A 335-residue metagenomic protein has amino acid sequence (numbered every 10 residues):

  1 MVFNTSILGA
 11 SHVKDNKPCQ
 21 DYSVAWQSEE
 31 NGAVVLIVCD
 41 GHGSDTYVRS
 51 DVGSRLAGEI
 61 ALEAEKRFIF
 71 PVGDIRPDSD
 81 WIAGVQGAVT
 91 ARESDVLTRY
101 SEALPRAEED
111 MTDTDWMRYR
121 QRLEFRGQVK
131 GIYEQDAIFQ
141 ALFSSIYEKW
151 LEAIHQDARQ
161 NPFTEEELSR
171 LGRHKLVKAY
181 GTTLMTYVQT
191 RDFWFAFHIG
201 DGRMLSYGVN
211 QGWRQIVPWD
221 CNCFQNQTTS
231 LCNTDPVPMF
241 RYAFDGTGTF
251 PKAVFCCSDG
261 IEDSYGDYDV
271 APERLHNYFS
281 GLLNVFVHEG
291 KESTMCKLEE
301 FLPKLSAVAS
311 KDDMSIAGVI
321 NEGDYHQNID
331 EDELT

Functional and structural regions predicted by a protein language model:
M1-K66, G202, N233-F244, S310-D312 (+1 more regions): N-terminal entry segment of metal-dependent catalytic domains or homologous docking segments
F3-K17, Q156-V177, G181, S206-T249 (+3 more regions): PP2C/PPM family metal-dependent serine/threonine protein phosphatase catalytic domain, recognizing the conserved
Q27-E30, V188-D192, G200, Y207-G212 (+1 more regions): Short acidic-glycine loop/turn motifs at beta-strand connectors
N31-V34, D192-F195, P251-A253: Conserved catalytic motifs of the protein kinase core domain
L36-C39, F197-I199, F255-C257: Short hydrophobic beta-strand that contains or immediately precedes a catalytic carboxylate
K66-D74: Flexible helix-coil linker/hinge segments at domain or subdomain boundaries
I75-L205, F240-G248: Catalytic core of PPM/PP2C metal-dependent serine/threonine phosphatase domains
T112-D115, Q227-T335: C-terminal catalytic subdomain
